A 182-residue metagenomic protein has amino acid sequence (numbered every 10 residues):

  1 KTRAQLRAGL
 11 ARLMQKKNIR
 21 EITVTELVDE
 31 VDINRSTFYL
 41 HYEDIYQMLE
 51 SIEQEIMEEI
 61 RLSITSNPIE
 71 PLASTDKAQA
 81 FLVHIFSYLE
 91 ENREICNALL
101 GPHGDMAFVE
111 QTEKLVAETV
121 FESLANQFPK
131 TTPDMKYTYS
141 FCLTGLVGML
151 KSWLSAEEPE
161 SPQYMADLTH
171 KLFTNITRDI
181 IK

Functional and structural regions predicted by a protein language model:
A4-R12, K16, E30, Q47-N67 (+3 more regions): Alpha-helical structural segments
R12-I19, S63-S66, N92, S123 (+1 more regions): Basic, amphipathic alpha-helical hairpins
L13-Y46: Helix-turn-helix
I22-T23, N97-L99, P162: Short, hydrophobic secondary-structure boundary micro-motifs
T65-E94: Hydrophobic alpha-helical connector segments
H103-F128, K136-S140, T144-V147, R178: Amphipathic alpha-helical packing segments from all-alpha helical-bundle domains
E122, T132-Y137, S155, P162-M165: Protein-protein interaction and targeting regions used for scaffolding, dimerization, and localization
L143-T144, G148, S152-K182: C-terminal peripheral helix-coil segments that are non-catalytic and often amphipathic
